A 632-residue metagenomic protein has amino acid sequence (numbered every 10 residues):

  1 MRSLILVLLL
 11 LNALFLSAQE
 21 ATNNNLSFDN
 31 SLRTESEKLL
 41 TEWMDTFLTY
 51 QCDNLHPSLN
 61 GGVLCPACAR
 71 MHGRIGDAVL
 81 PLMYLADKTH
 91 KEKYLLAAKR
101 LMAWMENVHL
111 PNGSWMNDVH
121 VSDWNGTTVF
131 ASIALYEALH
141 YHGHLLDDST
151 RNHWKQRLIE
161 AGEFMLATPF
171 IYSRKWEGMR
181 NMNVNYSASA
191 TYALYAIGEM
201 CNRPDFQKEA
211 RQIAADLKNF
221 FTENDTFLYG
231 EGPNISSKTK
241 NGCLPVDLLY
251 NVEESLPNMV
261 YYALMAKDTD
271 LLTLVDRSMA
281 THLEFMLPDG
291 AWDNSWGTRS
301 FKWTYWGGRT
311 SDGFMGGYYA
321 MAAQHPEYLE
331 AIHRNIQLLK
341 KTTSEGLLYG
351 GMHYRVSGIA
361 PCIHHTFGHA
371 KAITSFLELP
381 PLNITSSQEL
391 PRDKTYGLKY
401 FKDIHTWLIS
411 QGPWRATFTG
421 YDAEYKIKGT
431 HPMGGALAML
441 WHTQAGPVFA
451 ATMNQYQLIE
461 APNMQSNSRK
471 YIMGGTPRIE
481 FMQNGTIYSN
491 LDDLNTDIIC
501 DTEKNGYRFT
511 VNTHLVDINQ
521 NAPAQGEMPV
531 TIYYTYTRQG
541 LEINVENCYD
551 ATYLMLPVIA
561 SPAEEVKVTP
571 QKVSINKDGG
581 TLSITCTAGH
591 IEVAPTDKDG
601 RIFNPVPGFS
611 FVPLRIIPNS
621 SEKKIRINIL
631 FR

Functional and structural regions predicted by a protein language model:
M1-T22: Bacterial Sec-dependent N-terminal signal peptides
Q19-D77, Y84-S114, I159, E163-L166: Low-complexity, Ser/Thr/Pro/Gly-enriched N-terminal "stalk/linker" regions
A21-S31, G76-E92, F130-S149, S189-P204 (+4 more regions): Well-ordered alpha-helical scaffold segments within catalytic/enzyme domains
N25, T49-G76, N112-F130, F170-A188 (+5 more regions): Solvent-exposed loop and edge beta-strand segments that line ligand/cofactor-binding and catalytic clefts
S58-A67, V119, I133-E284: Active-site lining segments of carbohydrate-active enzymes
T269-T273, R277, L283-P562, V568-G579: Extended polysaccharide-engagement surfaces of secreted carbohydrate-active enzymes
T587-R632: Beta-strand-rich recognition/accessory modules
